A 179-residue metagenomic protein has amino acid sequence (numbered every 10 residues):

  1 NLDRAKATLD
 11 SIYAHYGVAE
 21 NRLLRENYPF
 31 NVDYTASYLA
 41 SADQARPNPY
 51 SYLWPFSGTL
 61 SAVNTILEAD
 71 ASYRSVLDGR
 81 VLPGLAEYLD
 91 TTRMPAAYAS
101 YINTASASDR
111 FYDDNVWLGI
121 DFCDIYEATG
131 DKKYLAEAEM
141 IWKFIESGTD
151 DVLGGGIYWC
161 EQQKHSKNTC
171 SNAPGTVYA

Functional and structural regions predicted by a protein language model:
N1-A105, K132-G155: Low-complexity, Ser/Thr/Pro/Gly-enriched N-terminal "stalk/linker" regions
N48-E68, R110-Y126, K167-A179: Well-ordered alpha-helical segments within folded domains of soluble proteins
A105-A107, K164-H165: Catalytic micro-motifs at enzyme active sites that drive phosphoryl/nucleotidyl and oxygen chemistry
I125-A179: Active-site cleft segment of glycoside hydrolase catalytic domains centered on the general acid/base Glu
